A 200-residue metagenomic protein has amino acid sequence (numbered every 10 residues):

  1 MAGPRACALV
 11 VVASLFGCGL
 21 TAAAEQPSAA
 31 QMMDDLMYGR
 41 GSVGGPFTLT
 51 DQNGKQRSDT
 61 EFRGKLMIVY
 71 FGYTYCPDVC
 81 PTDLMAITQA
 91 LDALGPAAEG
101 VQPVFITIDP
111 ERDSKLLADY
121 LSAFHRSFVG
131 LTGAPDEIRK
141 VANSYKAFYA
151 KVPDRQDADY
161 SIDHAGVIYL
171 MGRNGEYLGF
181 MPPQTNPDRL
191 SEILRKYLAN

Functional and structural regions predicted by a protein language model:
M1-L9: Bacterial N-terminal signal peptides that target proteins for export
A8-C18: Bacterial N-terminal signal peptides
E25-T60: N-terminal "domain-start" segment that seeds a small globular fold
G44-G45, M67, A165-V167: Short loop/turn microsegments at loop-to-beta-strand junctions
D59-D83, I87: Short active-site neighborhood of thiol/selenol oxidoreductases, capturing the structured segment around
T82-V141: Structural microenvironment flanking redox-active thiols in thiol-disulfide oxidoreductases
E137-I193: Thiol/disulfide oxidoreductase modules built on the thioredoxin-like
L194-N200: Extracytoplasmic/luminal low-complexity segments enriched in Pro/Gly and acidic/polar residues that act as flexible
